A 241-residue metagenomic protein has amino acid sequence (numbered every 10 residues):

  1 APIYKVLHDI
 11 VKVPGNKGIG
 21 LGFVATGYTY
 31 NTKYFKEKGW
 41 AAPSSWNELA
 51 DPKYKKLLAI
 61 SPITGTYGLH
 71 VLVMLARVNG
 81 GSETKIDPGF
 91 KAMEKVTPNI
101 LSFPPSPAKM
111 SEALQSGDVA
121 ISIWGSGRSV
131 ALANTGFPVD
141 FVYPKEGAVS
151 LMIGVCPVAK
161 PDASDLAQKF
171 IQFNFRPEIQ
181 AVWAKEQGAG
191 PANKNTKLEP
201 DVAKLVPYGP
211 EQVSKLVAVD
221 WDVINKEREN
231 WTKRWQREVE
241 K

Functional and structural regions predicted by a protein language model:
A1-Q115: Extracytoplasmic ligand-binding site segments that recognize negatively charged/polar headgroups
D9-N16, A131-Y143: Ligand-binding "clamshell"
T29-Y34, M74-V78, M152-S164, V182-W183: A bilobed periplasmic-binding-protein/Venus flytrap-type ligand-binding module shared by bacterial periplasmic
W46, M110-S111, S129, A167 (+1 more regions): Short, hydrophobic alpha-helical packing/hinge segments within bilobed ligand-binding/sensory domains
F90-V96, F103-P104, T135-A159: Periplasmic-binding protein-like
Q115, A120-P138: A ligand-binding cleft/hinge motif common to bilobed small-molecule-binding domains
V158-L216: Mature extracytoplasmic/periplasmic domains
S214-K241: Conserved C-terminal helix/tail region of periplasmic/extracytoplasmic solute-binding proteins
